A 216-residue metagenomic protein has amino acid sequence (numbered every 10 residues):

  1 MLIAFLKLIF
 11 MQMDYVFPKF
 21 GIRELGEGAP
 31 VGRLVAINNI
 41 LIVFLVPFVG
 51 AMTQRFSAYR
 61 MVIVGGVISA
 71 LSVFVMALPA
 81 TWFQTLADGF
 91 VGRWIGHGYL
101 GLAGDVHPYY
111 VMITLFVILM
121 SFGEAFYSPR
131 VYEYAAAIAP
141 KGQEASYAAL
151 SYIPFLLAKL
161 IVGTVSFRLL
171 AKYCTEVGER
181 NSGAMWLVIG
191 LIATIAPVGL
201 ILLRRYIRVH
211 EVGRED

Functional and structural regions predicted by a protein language model:
M1-V16, I118-F122: Pair of pore-lining "gating" transmembrane helices in MFS-fold secondary transporters
M13-V35: Short amphipathic helix-loop junctions that connect adjacent transmembrane helices in Major Facilitator Superfamily/SLC
G21, A125-P140: Intracellular juxtamembrane helix-capping segments at the cytosolic ends of symmetry-related transmembrane helices
G28-A29, Y110-V111, K141-S151, E179: Loop-to-transmembrane helix entry/capping segments in MFS-fold secondary transporters and related SLC/MFSD carriers
F44-V64, L170: Helix-to-loop junctions at the C-terminal end of transmembrane segments in multipass secondary transporters
I68-V106: C-terminal ends and interior cores of transmembrane alpha-helices in multi-pass membrane transporters/permeases
L78-A80, L187-D216: Multi-pass alpha-helical transporter architecture, strongest for 12-TM Major Facilitator/SLC carriers used
G104-D105, R168-A193: A membrane-interface helix-boundary motif in multi-pass transporters
